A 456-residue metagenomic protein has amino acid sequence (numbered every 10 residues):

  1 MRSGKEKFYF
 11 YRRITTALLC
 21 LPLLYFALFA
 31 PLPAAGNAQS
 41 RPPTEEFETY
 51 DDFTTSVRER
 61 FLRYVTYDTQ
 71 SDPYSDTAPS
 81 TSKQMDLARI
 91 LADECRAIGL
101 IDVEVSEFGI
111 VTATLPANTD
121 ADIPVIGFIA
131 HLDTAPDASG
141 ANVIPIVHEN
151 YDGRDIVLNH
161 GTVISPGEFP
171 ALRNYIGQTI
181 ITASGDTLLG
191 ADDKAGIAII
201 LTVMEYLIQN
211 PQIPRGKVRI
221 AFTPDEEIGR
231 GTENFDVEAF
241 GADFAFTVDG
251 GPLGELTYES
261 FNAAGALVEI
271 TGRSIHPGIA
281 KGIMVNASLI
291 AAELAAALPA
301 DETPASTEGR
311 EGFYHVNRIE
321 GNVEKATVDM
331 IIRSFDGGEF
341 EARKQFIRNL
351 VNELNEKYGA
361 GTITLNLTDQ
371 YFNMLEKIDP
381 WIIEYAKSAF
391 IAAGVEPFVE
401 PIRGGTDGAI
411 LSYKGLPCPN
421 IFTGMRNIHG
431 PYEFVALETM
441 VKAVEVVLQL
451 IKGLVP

Functional and structural regions predicted by a protein language model:
A17-A30: Bacterial N-terminal signal peptides
P42-E48, T54-S82, T182, S274 (+2 more regions): N-terminal capping segment at the start of a domain
F47, V57, V285-P304, G338-L350 (+4 more regions): His/Asp/Glu-rich mid-to-C-terminal helical/loop segments that flank catalytic regions of hydrolases
S56, A121-K217, K442: Active-site metal-coordination/substrate-binding segment of hydrolases, especially metallo-dependent peptidases
Y74, D102, Q212-K217, A300-H315 (+3 more regions): Flexible, glycine/charged-enriched surface loops at secondary-structure junctions
S75-I129, D133: A non-catalytic alpha/beta surface segment that caps or lines the substrate-entry region of metallo-dependent hydrolase
L172-F261, D301-N317, G321, K325-F335 (+2 more regions): Acidic/histidine-rich catalytic neighborhood of metal-dependent amide-processing enzymes
L289-S306, F313-H315, G361-T362, Q370-F422: Active-site-adjacent substrate-binding region of metalloamidase/peptidase-like peptide-processing proteins
